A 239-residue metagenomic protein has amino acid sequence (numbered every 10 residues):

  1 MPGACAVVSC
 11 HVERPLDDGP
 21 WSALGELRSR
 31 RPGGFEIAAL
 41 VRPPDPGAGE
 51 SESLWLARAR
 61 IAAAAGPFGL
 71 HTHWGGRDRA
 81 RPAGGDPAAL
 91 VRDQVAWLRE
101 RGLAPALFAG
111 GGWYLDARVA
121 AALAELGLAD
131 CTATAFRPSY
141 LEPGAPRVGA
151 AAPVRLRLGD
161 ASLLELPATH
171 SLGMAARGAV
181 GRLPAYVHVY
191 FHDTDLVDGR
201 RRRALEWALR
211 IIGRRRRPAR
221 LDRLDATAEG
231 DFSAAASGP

Functional and structural regions predicted by a protein language model:
M1-A64: Active-site beta->alpha N-cap acidic-glycine motif
M1-P2, R31-P32, L183-Y186, F191-P239: C-terminal domain-boundary segment and adjacent tail
H11-P15, L40-P44, H73-G75, W113 (+4 more regions): Active-site beta-loop-alpha junctions enriched in small/polar residues
D17-W21, A48-S51, A80, A117-A122 (+2 more regions): A short acidic (Asp/Glu
W21-R28, L54-A59, A88-A96, A120 (+1 more regions): Generic structural signal for well-ordered alpha-helices, preferentially at hydrophobic/aromatic core positions
E26-R30, A59-I61, E100, A117-A129: Short, surface-exposed basic-aromatic patches at helix termini and helix-loop junctions that form
E36-R118, Y140, V189-F191: Metal-dependent polysaccharide deacetylase catalytic core of the NodB/CE4 family, i.e., the active-site-bearing domain
L107-H188: Active-site-adjacent pocket scaffolds in enzyme catalytic domains
